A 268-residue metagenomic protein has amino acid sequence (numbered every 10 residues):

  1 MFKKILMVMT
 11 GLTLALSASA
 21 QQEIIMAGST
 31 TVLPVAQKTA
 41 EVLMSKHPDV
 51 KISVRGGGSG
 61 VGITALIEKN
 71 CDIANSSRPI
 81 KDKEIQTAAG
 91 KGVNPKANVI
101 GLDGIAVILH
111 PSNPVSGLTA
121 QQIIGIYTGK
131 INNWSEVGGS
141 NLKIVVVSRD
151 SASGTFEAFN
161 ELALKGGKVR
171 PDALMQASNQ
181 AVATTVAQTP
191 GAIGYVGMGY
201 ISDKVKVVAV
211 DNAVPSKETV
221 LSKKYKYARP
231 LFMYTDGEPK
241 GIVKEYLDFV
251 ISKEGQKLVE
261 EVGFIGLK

Functional and structural regions predicted by a protein language model:
F2-K3, V243: Structural motif marking the loop-to-transmembrane transition
K4-A15: Bacterial N-terminal signal peptides
A20-K268: Exported/periplasmic ABC-transporter solute-binding proteins
